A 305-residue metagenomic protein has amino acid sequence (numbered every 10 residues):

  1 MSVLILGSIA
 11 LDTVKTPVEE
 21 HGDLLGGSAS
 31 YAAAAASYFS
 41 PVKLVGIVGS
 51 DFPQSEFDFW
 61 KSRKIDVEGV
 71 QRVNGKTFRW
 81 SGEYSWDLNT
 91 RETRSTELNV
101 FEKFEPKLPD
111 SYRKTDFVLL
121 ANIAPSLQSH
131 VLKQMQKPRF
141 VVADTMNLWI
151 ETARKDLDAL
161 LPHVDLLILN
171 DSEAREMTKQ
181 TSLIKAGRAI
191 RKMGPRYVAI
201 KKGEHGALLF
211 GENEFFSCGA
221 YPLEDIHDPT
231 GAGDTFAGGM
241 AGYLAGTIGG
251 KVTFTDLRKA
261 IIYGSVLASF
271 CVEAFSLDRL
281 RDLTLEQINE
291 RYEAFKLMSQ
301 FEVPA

Functional and structural regions predicted by a protein language model:
M1-L4: Extreme N-terminal starter segment of soluble prokaryotic enzymes
G7-I9, S28, T235: Active-site metal-binding loops of divalent metal-dependent hydrolases
L11-D23, Y38-L120, L132-P138, N289-A305: Conserved N-terminal subdomain of the carbohydrate kinase-like
A32-V42, Y243-A245: Alpha-helix C-terminal capping segments
A34, W80-E83, G206-F210: Short beta-strand scaffold segments in enzyme catalytic cores
A36, N170, G233: Short, conserved phosphate/pyrophosphate- and ester-handling motifs at nucleotide-, phospho-/glycolipid
F117-R188, R196, G206: Conserved beta-alpha-beta core of the PfkB/ribokinase-like small-molecule kinase fold
L183-A305: Conserved phosphate-binding/catalytic region of the ribokinase-like
